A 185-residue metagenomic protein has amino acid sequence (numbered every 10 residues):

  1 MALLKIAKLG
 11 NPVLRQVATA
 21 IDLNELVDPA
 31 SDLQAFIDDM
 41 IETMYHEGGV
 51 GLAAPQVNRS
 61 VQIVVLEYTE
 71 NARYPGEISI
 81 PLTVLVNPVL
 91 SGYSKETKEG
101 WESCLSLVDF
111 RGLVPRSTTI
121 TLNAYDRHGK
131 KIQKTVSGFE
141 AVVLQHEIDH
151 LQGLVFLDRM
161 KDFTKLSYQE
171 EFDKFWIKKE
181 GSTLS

Functional and structural regions predicted by a protein language model:
M1-S185: Positively charged
